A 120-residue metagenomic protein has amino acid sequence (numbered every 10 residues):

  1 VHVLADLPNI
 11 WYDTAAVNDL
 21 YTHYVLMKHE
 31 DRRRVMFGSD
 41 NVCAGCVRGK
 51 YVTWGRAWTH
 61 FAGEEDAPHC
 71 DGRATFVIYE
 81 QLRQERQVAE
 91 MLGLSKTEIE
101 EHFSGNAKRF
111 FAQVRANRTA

Functional and structural regions predicted by a protein language model:
V1-A120: H/E-rich (His + Asp/Glu) clusters that bind or coordinate divalent metals
